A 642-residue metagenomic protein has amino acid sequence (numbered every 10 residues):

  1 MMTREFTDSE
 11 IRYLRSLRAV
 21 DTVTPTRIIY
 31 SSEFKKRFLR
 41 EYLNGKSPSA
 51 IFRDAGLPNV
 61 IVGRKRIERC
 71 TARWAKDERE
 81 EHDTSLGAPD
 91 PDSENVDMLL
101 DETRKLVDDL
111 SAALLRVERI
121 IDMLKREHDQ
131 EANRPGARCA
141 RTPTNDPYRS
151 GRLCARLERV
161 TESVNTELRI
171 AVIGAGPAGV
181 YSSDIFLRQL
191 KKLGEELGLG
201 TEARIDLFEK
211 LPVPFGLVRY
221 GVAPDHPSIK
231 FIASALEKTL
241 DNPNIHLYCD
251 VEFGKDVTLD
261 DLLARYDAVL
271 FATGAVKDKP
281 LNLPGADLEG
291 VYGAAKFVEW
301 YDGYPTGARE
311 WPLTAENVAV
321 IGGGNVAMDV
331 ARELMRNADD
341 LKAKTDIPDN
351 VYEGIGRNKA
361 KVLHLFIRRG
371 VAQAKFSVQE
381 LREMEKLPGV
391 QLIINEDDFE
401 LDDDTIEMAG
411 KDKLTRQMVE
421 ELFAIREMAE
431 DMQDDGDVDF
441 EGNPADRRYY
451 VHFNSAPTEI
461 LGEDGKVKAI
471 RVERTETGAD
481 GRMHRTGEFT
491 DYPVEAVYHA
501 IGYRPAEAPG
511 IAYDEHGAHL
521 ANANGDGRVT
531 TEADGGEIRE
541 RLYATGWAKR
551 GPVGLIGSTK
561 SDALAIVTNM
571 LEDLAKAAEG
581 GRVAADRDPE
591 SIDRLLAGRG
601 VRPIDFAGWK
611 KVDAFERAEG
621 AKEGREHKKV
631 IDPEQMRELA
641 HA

Functional and structural regions predicted by a protein language model:
M1-R152: Residue-centric detector for conserved, function-critical "anchor" positions in compact interaction modules
R169-G198, A327-L334: N-terminal Rossmann-like FAD-binding beta1-loop-alpha1 element of flavoenzymes
L190-K210, V218, R332-T486, M570-V583 (+1 more regions): Dinucleotide-binding/catalytic capping subdomain of oxidoreductase cores
L197-R204, L211-A268, A424-N443: N-terminal Rossmann-like dinucleotide/flavin-binding domain of flavoprotein oxidoreductases that bind FAD/FMN
S234-V291, T458-R471: Feature captures the FAD/FMN-dependent oxidoreductase FAD-binding
D278-R357, L520-E532: Glycine-rich dinucleotide-binding loop and its adjacent helix/turn
G290-A308, I460, K466, G478-R550: FAD-site-proximal beta/loop scaffold in flavoenzymes
T530-A533, E537-A642: C-terminal, flexible cofactor-proximal segment of oxidoreductases
